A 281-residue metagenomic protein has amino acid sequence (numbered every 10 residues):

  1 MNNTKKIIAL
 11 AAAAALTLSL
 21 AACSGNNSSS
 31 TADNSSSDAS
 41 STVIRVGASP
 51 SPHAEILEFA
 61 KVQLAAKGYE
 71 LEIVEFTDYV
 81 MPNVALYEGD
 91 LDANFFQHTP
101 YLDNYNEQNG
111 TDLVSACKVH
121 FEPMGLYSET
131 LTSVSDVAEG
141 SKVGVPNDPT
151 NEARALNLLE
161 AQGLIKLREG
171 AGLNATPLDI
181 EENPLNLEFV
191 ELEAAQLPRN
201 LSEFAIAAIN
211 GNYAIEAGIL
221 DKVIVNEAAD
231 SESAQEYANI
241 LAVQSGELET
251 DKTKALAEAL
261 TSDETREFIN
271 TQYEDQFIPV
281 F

Functional and structural regions predicted by a protein language model:
L18-A22: C-terminal motif of bacterial Sec signal peptides marking the signal peptidase cleavage site
C23-V43: Short, low-complexity, disordered segments immediately C-terminal to signal peptides in bacterial exported proteins
A39-S51, Y69-E75, K142-V143: Short, well-ordered beta-strand elements
I73-V84, G172-R199: Short helix-initiation/N-cap motifs at beta->coil->alpha
N104-A116, L131, E203, A208 (+1 more regions): Ligand-binding "clamshell"
A116-I165, R266: A conserved helix-loop-strand patch within extracytoplasmic ligand-binding domains of the periplasmic binding
P123-V134, Y237-T250: A bilobed periplasmic-binding-protein/Venus flytrap-type ligand-binding module shared by bacterial periplasmic
N151-E160, L260-V280: Periplasmic-binding protein-like
